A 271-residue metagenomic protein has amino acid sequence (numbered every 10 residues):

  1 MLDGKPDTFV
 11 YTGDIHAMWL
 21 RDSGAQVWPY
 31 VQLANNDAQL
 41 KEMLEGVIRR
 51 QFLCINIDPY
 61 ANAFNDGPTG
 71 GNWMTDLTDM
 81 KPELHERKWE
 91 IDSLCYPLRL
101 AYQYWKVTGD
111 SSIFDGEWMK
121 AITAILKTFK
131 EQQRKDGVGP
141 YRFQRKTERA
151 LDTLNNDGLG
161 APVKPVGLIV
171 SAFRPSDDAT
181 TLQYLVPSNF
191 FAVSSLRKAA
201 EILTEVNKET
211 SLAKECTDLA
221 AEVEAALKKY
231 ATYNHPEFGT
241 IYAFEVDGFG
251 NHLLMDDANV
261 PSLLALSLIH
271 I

Functional and structural regions predicted by a protein language model:
M1-R21: Low-complexity, Ser/Thr/Pro/Gly-enriched N-terminal "stalk/linker" regions
K5-V10, G70-K88, A150-Y184, D247-H252: Acidic/His metal-coordination segments adjacent to aromatic residues that form catalytic metal sites in metalloenzymes
H16-L44, I48-L151: Aromatic-rich carbohydrate-recognition surfaces in CAZymes
L33-A38, Y104-E117, A179, Q183 (+1 more regions): Inter-helical turn/loop segments and adjacent helix faces that build the functional surface of alpha-helical bundle
P187-L203, E224, L263: A conserved active-site cap/scaffold subdomain adjacent to cofactor or substrate pockets
N207-N251: Acidic, glycine-rich loop-and-beta core segments that form the ion-binding/anion-interacting portion of active sites
D247-A265: Active-site loop ensemble at the mouth of alpha/beta enzyme cores that anchors a bound cofactor
I269-I271: Conserved small/polar residues in nucleotide/adenosyl-binding loops
